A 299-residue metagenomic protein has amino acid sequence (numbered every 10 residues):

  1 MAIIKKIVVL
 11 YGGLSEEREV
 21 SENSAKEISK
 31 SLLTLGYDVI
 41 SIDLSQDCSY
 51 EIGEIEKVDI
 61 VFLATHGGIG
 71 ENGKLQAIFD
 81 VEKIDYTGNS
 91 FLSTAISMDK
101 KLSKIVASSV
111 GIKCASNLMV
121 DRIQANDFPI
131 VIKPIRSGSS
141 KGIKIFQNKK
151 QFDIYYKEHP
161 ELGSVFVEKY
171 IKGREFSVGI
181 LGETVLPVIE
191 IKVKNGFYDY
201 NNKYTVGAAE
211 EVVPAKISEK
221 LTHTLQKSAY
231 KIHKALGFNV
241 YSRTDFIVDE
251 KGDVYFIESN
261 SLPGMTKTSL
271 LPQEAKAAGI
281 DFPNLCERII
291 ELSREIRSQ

Functional and structural regions predicted by a protein language model:
M1-L92, I96-M98, L102, E291-Q299: ATP-binding N-terminal substructure of ATP-dependent carboxylate-amine bond-forming enzymes
M1-Y11, E54-I55, I96-R174: Active-site nucleotide/adenylate-binding loops and adjacent lid/helix of ATP-dependent enzymes
K5, A115, F128-I130, K141 (+5 more regions): Change "...and in nucleic-acid phosphodiester-cleaving endonucleases..." to "...and in nucleic-acid processing enzymes
A77-Y86, N148-D153, A278: A glycine- and small-aliphatic-rich helix-loop capping segment at beta-alpha/alpha-beta transitions that lines
Q147-K227, V248-Y255: Phosphate-binding site of ATP-dependent enzymes
K169, H233-M265, A275: Conserved metal-phosphate-binding beta-hairpin within the catalytic cores of diverse ATP-dependent phosphoryl-transfer
D253-Q299: C-terminal active-site "lid" helix and adjoining low-complexity regulatory extension at the edge of ATP-using catalytic
